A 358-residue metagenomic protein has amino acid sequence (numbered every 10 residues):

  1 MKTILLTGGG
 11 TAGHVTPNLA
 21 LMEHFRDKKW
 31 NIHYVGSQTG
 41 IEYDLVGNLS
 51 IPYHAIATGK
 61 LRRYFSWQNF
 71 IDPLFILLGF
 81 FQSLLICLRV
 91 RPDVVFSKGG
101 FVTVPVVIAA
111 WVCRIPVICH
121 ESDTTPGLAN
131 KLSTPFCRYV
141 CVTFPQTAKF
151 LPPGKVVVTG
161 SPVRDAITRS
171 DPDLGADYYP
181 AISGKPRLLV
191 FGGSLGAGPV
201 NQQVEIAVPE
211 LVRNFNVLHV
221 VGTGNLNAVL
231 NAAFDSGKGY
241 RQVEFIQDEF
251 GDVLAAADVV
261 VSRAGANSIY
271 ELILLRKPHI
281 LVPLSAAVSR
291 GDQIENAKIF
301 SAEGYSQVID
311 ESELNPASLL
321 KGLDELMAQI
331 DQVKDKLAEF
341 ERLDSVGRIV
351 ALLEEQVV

Functional and structural regions predicted by a protein language model:
T3-G9, R26-F75, G192, S312: Conserved nucleotide-sugar phosphate-binding/catalytic loop shared by glycosyltransferases and other
G40, L45-L49, T168, P172-L174 (+3 more regions): Donor-nucleotide binding loops and adjacent catalytic segments primarily of GT-B fold Leloir glycosyltransferases
I41, P52, W111-D173: Active-site-proximal region of nucleotide-activated glycan assembly enzymes, centered on histidine/acidic-rich loops
F65-V94, V112: An amphipathic, basic-hydrophobic alpha-helix
D93-V94, A255-Y270, K277-P278: Acidic donor-binding loop of glycosyltransferase active sites
E303-D310, L314-D331: C-terminal "capping" alpha-helix adjacent to the active site of nucleotide-linked donor transferases in cell-envelope
E325-A328, R342-V358: C-terminal alpha-helical cap of glycosyltransferases
D331-L343: A short, well-ordered alpha-helix in the C-terminal region of glycosyltransferases
